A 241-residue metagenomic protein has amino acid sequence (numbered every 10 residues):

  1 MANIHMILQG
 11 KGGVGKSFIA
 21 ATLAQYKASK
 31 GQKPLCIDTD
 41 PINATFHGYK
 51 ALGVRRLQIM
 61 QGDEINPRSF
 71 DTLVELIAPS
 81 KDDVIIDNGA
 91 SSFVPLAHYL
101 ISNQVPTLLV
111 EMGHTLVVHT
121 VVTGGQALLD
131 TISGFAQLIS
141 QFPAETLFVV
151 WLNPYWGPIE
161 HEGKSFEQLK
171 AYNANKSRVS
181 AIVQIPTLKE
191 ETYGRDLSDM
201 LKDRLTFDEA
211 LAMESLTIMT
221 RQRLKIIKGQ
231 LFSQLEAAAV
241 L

Functional and structural regions predicted by a protein language model:
M1-N3, H114-T115: A short, charged/proline- and glycine-enriched loop that marks the coil->beta-strand transition at the N-terminal
A2-M6, A20, S29-F93, H98-Y99: Nucleotide-state-sensitive switch-loop elements of NTP-binding domains
I7-A21: Glycine-rich phosphate-binding P-loop
G12, D40, A90-F93, G124-L128: Gly/Ser/Thr-rich loops at beta-strand to alpha-helix junctions that form or flank small-molecule/cofactor-binding
S17-T22, I132-A136: Short amphipathic alpha-helical segment that frequently serves as the phosphate-/nucleotide-binding helix
V94-R195: Conserved catalytic-core segment of NTP-binding enzymes
R195-L241: NTP-binding/hydrolysis catalytic cores, primarily Walker-type P-loop NTPases
